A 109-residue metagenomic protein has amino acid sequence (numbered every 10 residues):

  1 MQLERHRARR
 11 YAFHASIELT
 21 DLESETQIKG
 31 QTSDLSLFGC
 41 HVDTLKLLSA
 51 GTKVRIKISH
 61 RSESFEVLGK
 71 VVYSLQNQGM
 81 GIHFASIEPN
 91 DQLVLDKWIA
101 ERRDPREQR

Functional and structural regions predicted by a protein language model:
M1-L35, D96-R109: N-terminal helix initiation/capping motif
A8, D43-L47: Short, surface-exposed secondary-structure edge patches
A15-D21, G51-S64: Short conserved beta-strand and strand-loop elements enriched in small hydrophobics with frequent Asp/Gly
L22, L37, S74-G79: Short, conserved beta-turn/loop elements at beta-strand boundaries and strand-helix junctions
S24, L47-S49, R61-E63, Q76-N77: Short strand-connecting beta-turns/loops that link adjacent beta-strands
T32, G69-V71: Conserved hydrophobic positions within beta-strands
H41-T44, N77-S86: Short, solvent-exposed secondary-structure boundary/capping segments
G81, P89-I99: A short macromolecule-binding patch
